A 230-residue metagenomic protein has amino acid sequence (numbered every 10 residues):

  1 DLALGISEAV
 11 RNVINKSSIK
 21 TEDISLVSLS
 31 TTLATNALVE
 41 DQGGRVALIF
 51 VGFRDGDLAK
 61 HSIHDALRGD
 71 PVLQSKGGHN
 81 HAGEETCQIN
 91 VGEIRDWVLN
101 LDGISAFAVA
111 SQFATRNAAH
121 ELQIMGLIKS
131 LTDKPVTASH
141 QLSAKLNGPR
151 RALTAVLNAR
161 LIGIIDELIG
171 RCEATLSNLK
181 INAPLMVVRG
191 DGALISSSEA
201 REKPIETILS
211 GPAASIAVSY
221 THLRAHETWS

Functional and structural regions predicted by a protein language model:
D1-R45, C87-A110, A118-L142, G163-D191 (+1 more regions): N-terminal glycine/serine-rich phosphate-binding loop of ATP-dependent small-molecule kinases, especially carbohydrate
G5-E8, A214-V218: Short amphipathic alpha-helical face segments that pack within enzyme cores and frequently flank/anchor catalytic
T31-N36, G56-L58, P212-A217: Short glycine/serine/threonine-rich phosphate/pyrophosphate-binding segments that cradle anionic phosphate groups
G44-E85, S139-A144: Active-site phosphate-binding/coordination module
P71, P204, R224: Anaerobic metallocofactor- and corrinoid-dependent redox/one-carbon enzyme cores, especially those from methanogenesis
G77, S111-F113: Short glycine-centered, acidic/aromatic-flanked micro-motifs in structured strand/loop junctions that mark active-site
P149-N158, R201-I205: Short, surface-exposed amphipathic charged segments that create phosphate/polyanion-binding patches used for binding
H222-S230: Single conserved hydrophobic/aromatic residue that forms the stacking wall/gate of nucleotide- or nucleobase-binding
